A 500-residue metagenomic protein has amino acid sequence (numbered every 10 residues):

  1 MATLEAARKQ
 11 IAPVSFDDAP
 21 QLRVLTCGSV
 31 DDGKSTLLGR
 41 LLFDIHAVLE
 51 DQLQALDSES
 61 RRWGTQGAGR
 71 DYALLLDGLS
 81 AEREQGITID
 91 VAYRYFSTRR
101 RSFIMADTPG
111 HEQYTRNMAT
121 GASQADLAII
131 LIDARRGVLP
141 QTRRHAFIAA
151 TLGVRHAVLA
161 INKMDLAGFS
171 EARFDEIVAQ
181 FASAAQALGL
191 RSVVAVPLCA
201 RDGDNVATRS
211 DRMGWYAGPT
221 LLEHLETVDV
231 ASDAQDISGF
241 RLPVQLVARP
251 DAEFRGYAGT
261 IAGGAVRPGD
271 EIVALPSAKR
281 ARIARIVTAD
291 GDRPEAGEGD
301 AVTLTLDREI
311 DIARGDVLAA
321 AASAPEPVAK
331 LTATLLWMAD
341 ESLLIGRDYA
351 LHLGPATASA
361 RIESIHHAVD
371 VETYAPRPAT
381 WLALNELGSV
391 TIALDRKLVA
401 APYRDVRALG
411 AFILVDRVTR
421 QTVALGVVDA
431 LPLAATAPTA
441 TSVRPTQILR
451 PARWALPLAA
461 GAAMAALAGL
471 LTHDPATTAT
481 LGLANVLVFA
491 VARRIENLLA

Functional and structural regions predicted by a protein language model:
A2-V24, S29-S35, T98-R99, P250-A452: C-terminal effector/interaction modules appended to NTPase cores
L4-R8, A12-Q113, A125: P-loop NTPase switch module centered on the Walker A-proximal segment
D31, L37, L56, G86 (+13 more regions): Residue-level signature of catalytic and energy-coupling elements of molecular machines, predominantly ATP/GTP-dependent
W63-Q66, D77-I89, A184-V193, E226-F240 (+4 more regions): Active-site phosphate-binding and catalytic loops of NTP-dependent enzymes
R101-F103, T108-Y114, S123-A146, V154-D175: Conserved Switch II/interswitch segment of TRAFAC-class P-loop GTPases
A167-D233: Canonical P-loop GTPase G-domain recognition
R201, G218-A258, V273, R280 (+1 more regions): Accessory interdomain/linker segments of ATP-dependent helicases and helicase-like nucleic-acid enzymes that mediate
A430-A500: Glycine-rich phosphate-binding loop of ATP-dependent small-molecule kinases
